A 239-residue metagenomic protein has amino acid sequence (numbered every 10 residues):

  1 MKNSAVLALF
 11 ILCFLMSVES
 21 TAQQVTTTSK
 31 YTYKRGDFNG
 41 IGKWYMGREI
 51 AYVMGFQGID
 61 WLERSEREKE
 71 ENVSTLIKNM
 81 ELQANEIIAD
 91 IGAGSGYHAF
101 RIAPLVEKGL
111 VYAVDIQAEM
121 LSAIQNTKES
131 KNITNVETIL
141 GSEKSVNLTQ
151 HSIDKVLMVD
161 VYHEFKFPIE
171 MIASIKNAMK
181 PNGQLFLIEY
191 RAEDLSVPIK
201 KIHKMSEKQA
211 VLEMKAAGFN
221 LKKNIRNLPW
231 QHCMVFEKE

Functional and structural regions predicted by a protein language model:
A8-M16: Bacterial N-terminal signal peptides
Q24-E81, I87: Class I SAM-dependent transferase core
A89, A93-S145: Class I SAM-dependent methyltransferase SAM/SAH-binding core
V146-K155: A short acidic, Gly/Pro-enriched loop at the edge of an enzyme's catalytic core that lines a small-molecule cofactor
D154-P168: A short SAM/SAH-binding and catalytic strip from SAM-dependent methyltransferases
I169-Q184: A short glycine-rich, Lys/Arg-flanked "PGG" loop and its adjoining helix->strand segment in the class I
F186-V211: Conserved class I S-adenosyl-L-methionine
K223-E239: Core SAM-dependent methyltransferase catalytic element
